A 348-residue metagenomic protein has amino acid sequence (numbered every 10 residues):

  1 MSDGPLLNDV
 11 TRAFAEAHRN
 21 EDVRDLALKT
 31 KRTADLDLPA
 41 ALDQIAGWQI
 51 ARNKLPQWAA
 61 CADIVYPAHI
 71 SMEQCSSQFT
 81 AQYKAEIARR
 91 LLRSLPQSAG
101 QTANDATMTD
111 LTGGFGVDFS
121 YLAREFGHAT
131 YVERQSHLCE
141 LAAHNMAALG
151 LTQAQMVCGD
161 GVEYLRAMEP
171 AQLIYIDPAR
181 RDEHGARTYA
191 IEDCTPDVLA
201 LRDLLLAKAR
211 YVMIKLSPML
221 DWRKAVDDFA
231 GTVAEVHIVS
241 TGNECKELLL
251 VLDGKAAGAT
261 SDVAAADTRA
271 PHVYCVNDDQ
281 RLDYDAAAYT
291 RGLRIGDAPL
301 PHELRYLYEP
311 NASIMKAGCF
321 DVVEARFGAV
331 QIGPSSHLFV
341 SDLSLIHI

Functional and structural regions predicted by a protein language model:
M1-S94: S-adenosyl-L-methionine
D105-T112: Conserved class I S-adenosyl-L-methionine
F115-F126: Conserved SAM-binding loop of SAM-dependent methyltransferases across substrates and taxa, primarily the Class I
H128-E133: Conserved SAM-binding motif I beta-strand of class I
Q135, C139-M168: S-adenosyl-L-methionine
Q172-K246, V263: S-adenosylmethionine
K255-L304: Flexible, glycine-/basic-rich loop-and-beta segments that form/coincide with the SAM-dependent methyltransferase
I346-I348: Conserved small/polar residues in nucleotide/adenosyl-binding loops
